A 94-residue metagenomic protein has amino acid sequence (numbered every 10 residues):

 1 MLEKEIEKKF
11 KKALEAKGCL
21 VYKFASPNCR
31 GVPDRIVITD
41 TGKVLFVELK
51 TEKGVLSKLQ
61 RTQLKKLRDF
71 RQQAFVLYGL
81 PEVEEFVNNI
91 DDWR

Functional and structural regions predicted by a protein language model:
M1-R94: Catalytic phosphate/metal-binding cores of nucleic-acid and nucleotide-processing enzymes, i.e., regions that mediate
